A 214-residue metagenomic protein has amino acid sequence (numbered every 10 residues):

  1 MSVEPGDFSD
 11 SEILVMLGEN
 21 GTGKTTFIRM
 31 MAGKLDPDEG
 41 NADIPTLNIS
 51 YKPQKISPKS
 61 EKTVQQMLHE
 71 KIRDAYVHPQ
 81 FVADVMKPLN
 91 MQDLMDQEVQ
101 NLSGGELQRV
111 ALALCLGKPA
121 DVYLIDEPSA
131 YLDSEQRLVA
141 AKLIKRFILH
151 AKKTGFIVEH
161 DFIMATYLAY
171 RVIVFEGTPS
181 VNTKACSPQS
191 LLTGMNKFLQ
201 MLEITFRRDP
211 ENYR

Functional and structural regions predicted by a protein language model:
V3, K184-R214: ABC ATPase nucleotide-binding domains
D7-H78, D161-M195: ABC ATPase nucleotide-binding domain signature region
V15, Q108-C115: ABC ATPase nucleotide-binding domain "signature" region
T25, E106-R109: Conserved ABC ATPase nucleotide-binding domain "signature" region
I44-L107, K118, L138, K142: ABC-family P-loop ATPase nucleotide-binding domains
I125-P128, E135: Walker B catalytic motif
R137-A151: Helical segment within the ABC ATPase nucleotide-binding domain
V158: Conserved D-loop beta-strand region of ABC ATPase nucleotide-binding domains
